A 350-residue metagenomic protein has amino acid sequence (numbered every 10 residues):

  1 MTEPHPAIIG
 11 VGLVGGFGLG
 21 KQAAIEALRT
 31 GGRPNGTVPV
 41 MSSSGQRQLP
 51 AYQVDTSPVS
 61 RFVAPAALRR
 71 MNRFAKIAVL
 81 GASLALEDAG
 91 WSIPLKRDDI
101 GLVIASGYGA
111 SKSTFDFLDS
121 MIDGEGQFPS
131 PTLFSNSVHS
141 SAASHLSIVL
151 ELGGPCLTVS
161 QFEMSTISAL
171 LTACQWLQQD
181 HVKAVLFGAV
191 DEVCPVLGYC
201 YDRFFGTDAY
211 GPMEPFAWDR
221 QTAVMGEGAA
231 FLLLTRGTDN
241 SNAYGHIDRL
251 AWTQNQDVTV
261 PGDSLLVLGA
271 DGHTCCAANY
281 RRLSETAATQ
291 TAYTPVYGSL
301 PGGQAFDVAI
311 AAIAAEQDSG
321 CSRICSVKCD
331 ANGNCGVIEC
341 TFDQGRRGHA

Functional and structural regions predicted by a protein language model:
M1-P155, I167-S168, Q175-Q179, V190-A350: Conserved "HGTGT" condensation-loop signature of ketosynthase/thiolase-family condensing enzymes that catalyze
C156-S160: Short loop-beta-helix segment that forms the pyridoxal 5′-phosphate
E163-M164: Short, flexible loop segments at the rims of nucleotide/cofactor-binding pockets, characterized by
